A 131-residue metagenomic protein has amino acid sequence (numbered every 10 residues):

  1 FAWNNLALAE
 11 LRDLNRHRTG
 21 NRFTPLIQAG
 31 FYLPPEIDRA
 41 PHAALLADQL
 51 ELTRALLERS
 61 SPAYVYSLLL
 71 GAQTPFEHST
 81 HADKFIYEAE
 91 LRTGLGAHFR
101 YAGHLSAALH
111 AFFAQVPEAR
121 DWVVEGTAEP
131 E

Functional and structural regions predicted by a protein language model:
A2-E131: Family-specific signature for flavin-dependent thymidylate synthase
